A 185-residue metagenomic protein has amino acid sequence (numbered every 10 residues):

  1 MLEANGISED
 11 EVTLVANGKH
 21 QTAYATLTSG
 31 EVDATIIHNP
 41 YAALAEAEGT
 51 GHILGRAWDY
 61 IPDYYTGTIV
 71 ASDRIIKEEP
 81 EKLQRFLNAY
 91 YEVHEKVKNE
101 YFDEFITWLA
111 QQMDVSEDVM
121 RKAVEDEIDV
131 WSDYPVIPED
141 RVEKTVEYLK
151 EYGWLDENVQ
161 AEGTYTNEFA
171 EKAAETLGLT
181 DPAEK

Functional and structural regions predicted by a protein language model:
M1, L44, W108-L109, Y148 (+1 more regions): Residues within well-ordered alpha helices
M1-T13, T22, K77-E81: Hinge/capping helix and adjacent helix->loop/strand transition within the periplasmic-binding protein
E3-N17, E31-D33, E117-D118, L155-A161: A local structural motif
N5, E48, M113, Y152-G153 (+1 more regions): Residues at alpha-helix termini
Q21-Q111: Pocket-lining segment of extracytoplasmic ligand-binding domains
A47-G49, T66-T68, V130-S132, F169-A173: Short secondary-structure transition/capping segments
K77-E157: Secondary-structure end/capping motifs
E147-K185: Conserved C-terminal helix/tail region of periplasmic/extracytoplasmic solute-binding proteins
